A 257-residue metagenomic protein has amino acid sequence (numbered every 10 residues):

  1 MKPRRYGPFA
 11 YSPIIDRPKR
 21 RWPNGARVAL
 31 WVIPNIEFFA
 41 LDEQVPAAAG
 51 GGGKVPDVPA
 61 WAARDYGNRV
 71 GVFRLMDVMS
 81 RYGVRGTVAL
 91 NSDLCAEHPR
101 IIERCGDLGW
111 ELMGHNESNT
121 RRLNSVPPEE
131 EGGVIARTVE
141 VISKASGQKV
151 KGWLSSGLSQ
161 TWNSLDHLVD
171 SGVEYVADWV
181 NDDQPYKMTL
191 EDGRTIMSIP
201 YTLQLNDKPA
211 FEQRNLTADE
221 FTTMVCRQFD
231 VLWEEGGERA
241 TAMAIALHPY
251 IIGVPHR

Functional and structural regions predicted by a protein language model:
M1-R4, P209, T217: Non-catalytic scaffold segments within catalytic domains of secreted glycoside hydrolases
K2-M197, T222-I245, I251-R257: Catalytic alpha-helical scaffold of carbohydrate-active enzymes acting on polysaccharides/glycoconjugates
S159, E212-E220: A short glycine-/small-residue-rich loop at the edge of a beta-strand within enzyme catalytic domains
M197-N215: Glycine-rich, positively charged active-site loop/lid region within alpha/beta enzyme cores that binds and organizes
